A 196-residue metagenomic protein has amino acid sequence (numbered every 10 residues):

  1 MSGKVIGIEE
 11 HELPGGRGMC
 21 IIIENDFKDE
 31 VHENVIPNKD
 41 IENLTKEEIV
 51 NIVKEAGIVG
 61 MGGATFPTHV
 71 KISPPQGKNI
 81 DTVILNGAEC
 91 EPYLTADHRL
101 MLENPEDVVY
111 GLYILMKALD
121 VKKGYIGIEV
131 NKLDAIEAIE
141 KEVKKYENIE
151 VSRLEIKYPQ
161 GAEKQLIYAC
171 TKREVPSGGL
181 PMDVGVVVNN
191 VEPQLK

Functional and structural regions predicted by a protein language model:
G3-V5: Conserved hydrophobic positions within beta-strands
G7-M61, F66, G77, L133-D134 (+1 more regions): Acidic low-complexity segments
E24, I84-N86, G127: Short beta-strand segments
K28, N51-I58, G63, A88-E89 (+3 more regions): Generic secondary-structure signature for well-ordered alpha-helical cores
V31-H32, G60, V83-D97: Gly-rich Lys/Arg/Thr-decorated short loops/hinges at beta-loop-alpha junctions or inter-strand turns that position
E33-I36, A64, K71-I72, L94-H98 (+2 more regions): Short acidic, glycine/serine/threonine-rich loops at helix termini
L102-A118: Histidine-anchored nucleotide/phosphate-binding helix
K122-K196: Hydrophobic alpha-helical positions that pack around
